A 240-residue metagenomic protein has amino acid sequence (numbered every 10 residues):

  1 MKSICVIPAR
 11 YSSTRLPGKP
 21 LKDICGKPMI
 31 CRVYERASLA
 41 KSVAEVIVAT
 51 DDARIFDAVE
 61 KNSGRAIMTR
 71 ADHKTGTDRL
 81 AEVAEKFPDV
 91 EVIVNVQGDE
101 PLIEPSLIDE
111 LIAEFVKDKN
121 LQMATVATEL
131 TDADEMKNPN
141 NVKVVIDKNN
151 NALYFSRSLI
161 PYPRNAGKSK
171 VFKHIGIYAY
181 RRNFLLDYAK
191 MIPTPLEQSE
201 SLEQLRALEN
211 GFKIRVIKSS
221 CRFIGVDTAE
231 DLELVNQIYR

Functional and structural regions predicted by a protein language model:
K2-A49: N-terminal glycine-rich phosphate-binding loop and ensuing alpha1 helix
I4, I47, E100, K143 (+3 more regions): A residue-level structural signature of the nucleotidyltransferase/glycosyltransferase Rossmann-like core
C5, V46-V48, I93, A124 (+2 more regions): Hydrophobic/aromatic residues located in beta-strands of well-ordered beta-sheets within soluble catalytic
V43, D89-V90, D118-L121, F212: Short, high-confidence coil segments that cap the C-terminus of an alpha-helix and link into the following beta-strand
I47, A53-A113: Short phosphate-binding loop-to-helix
T50-D51, I103, Y180, D227: A conserved hydrophobic position in a structured secondary element of the catalytic/binding core that shapes
I103-T194: Conserved core of the sugar-phosphate nucleotidyltransferase
R164, S169-R240: Conserved alpha/beta core of the MobA/IspD/sugar-nucleotide pyrophosphorylase nucleotidyltransferase superfamily
